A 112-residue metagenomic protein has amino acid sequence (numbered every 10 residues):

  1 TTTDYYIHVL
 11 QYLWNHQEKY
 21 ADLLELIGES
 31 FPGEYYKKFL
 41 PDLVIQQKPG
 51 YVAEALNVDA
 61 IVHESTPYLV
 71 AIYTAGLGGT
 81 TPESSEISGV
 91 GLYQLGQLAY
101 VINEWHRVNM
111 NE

Functional and structural regions predicted by a protein language model:
T1-E112: Penicillin-recognizing serine hydrolase domain
